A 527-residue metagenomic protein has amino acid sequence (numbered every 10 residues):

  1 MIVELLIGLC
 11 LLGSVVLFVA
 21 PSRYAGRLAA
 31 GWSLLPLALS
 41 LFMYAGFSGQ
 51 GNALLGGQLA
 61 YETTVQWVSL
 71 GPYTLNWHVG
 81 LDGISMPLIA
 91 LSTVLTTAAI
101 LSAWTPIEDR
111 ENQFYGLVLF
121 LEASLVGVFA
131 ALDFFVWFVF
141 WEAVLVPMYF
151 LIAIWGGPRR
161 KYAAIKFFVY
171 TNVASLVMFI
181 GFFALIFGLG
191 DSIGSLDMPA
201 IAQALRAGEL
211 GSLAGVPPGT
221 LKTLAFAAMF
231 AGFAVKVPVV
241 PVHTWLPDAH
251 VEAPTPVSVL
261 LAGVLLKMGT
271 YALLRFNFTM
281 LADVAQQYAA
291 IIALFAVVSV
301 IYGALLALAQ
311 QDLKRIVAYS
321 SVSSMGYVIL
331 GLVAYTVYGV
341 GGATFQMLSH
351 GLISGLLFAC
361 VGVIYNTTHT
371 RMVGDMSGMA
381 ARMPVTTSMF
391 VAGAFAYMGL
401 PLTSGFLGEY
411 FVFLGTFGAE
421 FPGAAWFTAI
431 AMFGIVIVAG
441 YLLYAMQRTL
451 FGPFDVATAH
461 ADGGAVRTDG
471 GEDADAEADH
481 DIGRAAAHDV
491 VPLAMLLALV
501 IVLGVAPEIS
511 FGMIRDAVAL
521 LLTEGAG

Functional and structural regions predicted by a protein language model:
M1-L9, L81-S92, F135-P147, K222-F233 (+2 more regions): Structural signature of hydrophobic alpha-helical transmembrane segments
I2-L5, V15-L101, Y115-G116, E472 (+1 more regions): Transmembrane helix-loop-helix hairpins at membrane boundaries of multipass inner-membrane proteins
G13-G26, V94-D109, F150-V169, K236-V251 (+2 more regions): C-terminal ends of transmembrane helices
G49-T74, S175-P241, A282, G339 (+6 more regions): Juxtamembrane/interfacial segments at transmembrane-helix boundaries in multi-pass membrane proteins
Q113-S124, Y162-F179, L213-M229, D248-L260 (+4 more regions): Interfacial and helix-entry/exit segments of alpha-helical transmembrane bundles in multi-pass inner-membrane proteins
F120, L125-S212, L306-Y319, S323-V373: Alpha-helical multi-pass transmembrane bundles of energy-transducing inner-membrane proteins
F226-I291, A318: Short helix-boundary/re-entrant hairpin motifs in multi-pass inner-membrane proteins
S354-L357, W426-A478: Predominantly late transmembrane helices and immediately cytosolic-facing juxtamembrane segments
